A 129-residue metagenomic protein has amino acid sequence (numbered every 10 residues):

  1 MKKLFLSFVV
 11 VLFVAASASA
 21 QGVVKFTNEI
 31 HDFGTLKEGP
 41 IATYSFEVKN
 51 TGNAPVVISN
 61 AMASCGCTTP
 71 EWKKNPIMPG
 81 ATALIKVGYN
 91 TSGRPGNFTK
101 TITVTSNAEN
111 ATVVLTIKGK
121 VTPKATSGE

Functional and structural regions predicted by a protein language model:
S7-A16: Bacterial N-terminal signal peptides
A20-E47, T51-A54, E109-E129: Long, low-complexity ectodomains and other extracytoplasmic segments of secretory-pathway proteins
V23, N53-L84: Surface-exposed binding patches on compact interaction domains or structured appendages
E38, P79, R94-P95: Surface-exposed loops/turns
K86-G88, F98-T101: Ligand-binding face of N-terminal immunoglobulin V-set domains in extracellular IgSF glycoproteins
N90-G96, N107: Short, surface-exposed loop/turn segments at beta-strand-coil junctions that are enriched for proline with nearby
